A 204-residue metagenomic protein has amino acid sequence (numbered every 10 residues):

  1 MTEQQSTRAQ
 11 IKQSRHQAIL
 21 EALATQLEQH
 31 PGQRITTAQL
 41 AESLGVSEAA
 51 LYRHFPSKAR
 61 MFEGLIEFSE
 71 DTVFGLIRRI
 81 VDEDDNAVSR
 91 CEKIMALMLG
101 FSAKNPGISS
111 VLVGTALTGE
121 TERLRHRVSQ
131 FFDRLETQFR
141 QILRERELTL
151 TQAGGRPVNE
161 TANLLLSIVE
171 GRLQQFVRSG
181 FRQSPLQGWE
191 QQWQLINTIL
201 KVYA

Functional and structural regions predicted by a protein language model:
M1-S43, R60: Basic, helix-initiating cap at the start of DNA-binding domains
L27, F62-S69: Alpha-helical DNA-contacting segments of helix-turn-helix folds
L27, G32-Q33, R53, D82 (+1 more regions): Helix-turn-helix/winged-helix DNA-binding modules
G45-F55, M61: Short hydrophobic/aromatic patch on the recognition helix
G64, R78-K104, V158-L165: Hydrophobic alpha-helical connector segments
D71-F74, E122-L148, N159-N163, Q187-N197: Amphipathic alpha-helical packing segments from all-alpha helical-bundle domains
G100-K104, I108, Q141, A162-Q183 (+1 more regions): Amphipathic C-terminal alpha-helical segment
A103-H126, Q174: Amphipathic alpha-helical segments used for helix-helix packing
